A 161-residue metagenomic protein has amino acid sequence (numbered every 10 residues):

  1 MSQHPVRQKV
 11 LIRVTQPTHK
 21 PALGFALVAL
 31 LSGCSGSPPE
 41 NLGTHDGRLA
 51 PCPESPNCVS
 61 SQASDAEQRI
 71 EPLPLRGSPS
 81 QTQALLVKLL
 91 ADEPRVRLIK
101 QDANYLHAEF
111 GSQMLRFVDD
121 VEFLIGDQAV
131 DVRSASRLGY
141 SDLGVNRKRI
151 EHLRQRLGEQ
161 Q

Functional and structural regions predicted by a protein language model:
M1-S2, R149: Accessible peptide chain termini
Q3-L23: Bacterial N-terminal signal peptides that target proteins for export
A26: Flanking scaffold residues of small Cys/His-coordinated metal-binding clusters
L30-G33: C-terminal motif of bacterial Sec signal peptides marking the signal peptidase cleavage site
S35-Q161: Ser/Thr-rich, low-complexity intrinsically disordered terminal regions
